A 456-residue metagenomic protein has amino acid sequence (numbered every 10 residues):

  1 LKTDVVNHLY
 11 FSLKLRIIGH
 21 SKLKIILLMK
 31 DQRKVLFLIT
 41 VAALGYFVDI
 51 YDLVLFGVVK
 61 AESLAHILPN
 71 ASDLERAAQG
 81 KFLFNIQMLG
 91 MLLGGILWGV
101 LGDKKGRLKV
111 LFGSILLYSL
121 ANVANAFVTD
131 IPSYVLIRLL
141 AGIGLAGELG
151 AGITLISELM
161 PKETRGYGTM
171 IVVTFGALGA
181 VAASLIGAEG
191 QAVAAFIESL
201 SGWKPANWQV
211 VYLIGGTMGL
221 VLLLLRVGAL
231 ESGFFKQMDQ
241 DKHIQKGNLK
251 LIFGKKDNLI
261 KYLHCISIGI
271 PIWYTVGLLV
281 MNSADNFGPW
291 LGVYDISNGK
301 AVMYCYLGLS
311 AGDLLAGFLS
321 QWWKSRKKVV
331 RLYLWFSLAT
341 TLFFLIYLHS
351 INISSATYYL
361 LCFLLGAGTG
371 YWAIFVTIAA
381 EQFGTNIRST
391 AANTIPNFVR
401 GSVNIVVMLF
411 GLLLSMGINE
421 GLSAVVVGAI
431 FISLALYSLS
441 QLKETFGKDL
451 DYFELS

Functional and structural regions predicted by a protein language model:
G57, N258-S310, V403, V407: Extracytoplasmic gate region of multi-pass secondary transporters
K60-L93: Extracellular/periplasmic helix-loop-helix junction of adjacent transmembrane segments in MFS-like secondary
F82-G99, M303-L315: Central cavity-lining transmembrane alpha-helices of secondary-active solute carriers, predominantly the Major
G95-G106, L314-S325: Helix-to-loop junctions at the C-terminal end of transmembrane segments in multipass secondary transporters
K104-S114, W322-W335: Cytoplasmic membrane-interface "Motif A"-like loop-to-helix N-cap segments of 12-TM Major Facilitator Superfamily
G106, F127-P132, Y347-L348: Helix-breaking motifs and short loop linkers at transmembrane-helix boundaries and internal kinks in secondary membrane
G166-A192, M218, I395-V407: Glycine-rich segments within core transmembrane alpha-helices of 12-TM secondary carriers
K327-A373: C-terminal transmembrane helical hairpin of 12-TM major facilitator-type secondary transporters
